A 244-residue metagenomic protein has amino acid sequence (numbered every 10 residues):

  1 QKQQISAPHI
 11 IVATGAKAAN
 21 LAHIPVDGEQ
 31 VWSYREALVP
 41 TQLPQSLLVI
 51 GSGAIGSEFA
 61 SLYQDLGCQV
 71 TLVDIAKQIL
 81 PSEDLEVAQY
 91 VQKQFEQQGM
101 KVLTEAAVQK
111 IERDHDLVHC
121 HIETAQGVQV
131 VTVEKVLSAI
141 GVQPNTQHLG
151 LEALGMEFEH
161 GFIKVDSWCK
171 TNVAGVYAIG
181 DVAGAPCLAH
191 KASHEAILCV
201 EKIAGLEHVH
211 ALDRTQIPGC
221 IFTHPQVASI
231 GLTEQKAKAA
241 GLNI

Functional and structural regions predicted by a protein language model:
K2-H9, Q126-K135, N172: Core beta-strand elements of the Rossmann-like FAD/NAD(P) dinucleotide-binding domain in flavoenzyme oxidoreductases
K2-N20, V39: Glycine-rich active-site/cofactor-binding loop and its immediate structural neighborhood
V12, I50-G51: Conserved N-terminal Rossmann-fold NAD(P)-binding element of oxidoreductases
G15, G67, Q97-G99, G141 (+2 more regions): Short glycine-rich hinge loops at helix-strand junctions in the catalytic core of two-component histidine kinases
G15-A16, T124, L137, G141-V142: Short glycine-/small-residue-rich Rossmann-like dinucleotide-binding loops
D27-P44, V130-E207: FAD-site-proximal beta/loop scaffold in flavoenzymes
L38-V39, P44-L48, A54-I122, G127 (+2 more regions): Rossmann-like dinucleotide-binding cores of NAD(P)H-dependent redox enzymes
K238-I244: Cytosolic Rossmann-like ligand/nucleotide-binding regulatory domains
